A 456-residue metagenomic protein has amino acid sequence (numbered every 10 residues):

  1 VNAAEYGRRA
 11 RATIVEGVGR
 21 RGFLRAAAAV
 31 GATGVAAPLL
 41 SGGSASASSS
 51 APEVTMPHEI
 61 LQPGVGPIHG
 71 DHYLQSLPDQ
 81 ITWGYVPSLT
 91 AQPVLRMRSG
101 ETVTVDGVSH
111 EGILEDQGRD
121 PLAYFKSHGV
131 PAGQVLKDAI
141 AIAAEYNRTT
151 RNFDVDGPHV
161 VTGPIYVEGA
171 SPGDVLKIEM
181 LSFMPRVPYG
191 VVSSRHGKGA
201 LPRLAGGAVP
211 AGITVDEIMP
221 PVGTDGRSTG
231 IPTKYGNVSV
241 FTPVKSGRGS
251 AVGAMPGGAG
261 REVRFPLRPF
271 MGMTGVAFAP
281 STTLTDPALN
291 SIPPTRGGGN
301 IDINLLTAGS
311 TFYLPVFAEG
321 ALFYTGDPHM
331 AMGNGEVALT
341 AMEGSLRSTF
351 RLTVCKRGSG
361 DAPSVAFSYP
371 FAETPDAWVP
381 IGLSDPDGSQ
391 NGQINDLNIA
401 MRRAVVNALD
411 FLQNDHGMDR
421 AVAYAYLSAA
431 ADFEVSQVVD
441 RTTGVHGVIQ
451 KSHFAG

Functional and structural regions predicted by a protein language model:
V1-G19, A32-A36: N-terminal secretory signal peptides
I14-V18, P38-D71: C-terminal segment of N-terminal export signals and the immediately downstream linker at the start of the mature
G19-A28, A423: N-terminal export leaders
H72-F153: N-terminal, Lys/Arg-enriched amphipathic/low-complexity engagement segments that precede the first folded domain
P78-S88, D154-V161, L289-G297: Short, structured beta-strand/loop micro-motifs enriched in basic residues and often containing a Trp
P93-E111, Y166-V167, D174-M180, F312-A318: Beta-strand cores of secreted/periplasmic/IMS beta-sandwich domains, seen most often in copper-related folds
V175-F367, V406, R420-A421, Y426-G444: Glycine-rich anion/phosphate-binding loop at the beta-strand->alpha-helix junction
V365-H416, A421, Y426: A hydrophobic, small-residue-rich beta->alpha segment in the mid-to-C-terminal subdomain of diverse proteins
